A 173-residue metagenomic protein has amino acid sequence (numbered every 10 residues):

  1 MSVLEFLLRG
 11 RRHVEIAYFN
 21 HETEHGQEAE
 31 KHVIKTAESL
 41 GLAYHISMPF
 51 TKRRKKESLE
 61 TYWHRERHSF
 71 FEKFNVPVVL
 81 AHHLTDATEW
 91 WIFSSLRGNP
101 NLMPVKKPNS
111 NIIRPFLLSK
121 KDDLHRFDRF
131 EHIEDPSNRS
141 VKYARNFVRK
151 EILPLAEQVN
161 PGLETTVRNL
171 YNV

Functional and structural regions predicted by a protein language model:
M1-G98, D122, R126: ATP-dependent adenylation/nucleotidyltransferase module used to activate substrates
P77-A81, T85-Y171: Catalytic subdomain that performs nucleotidyl-dependent activation
